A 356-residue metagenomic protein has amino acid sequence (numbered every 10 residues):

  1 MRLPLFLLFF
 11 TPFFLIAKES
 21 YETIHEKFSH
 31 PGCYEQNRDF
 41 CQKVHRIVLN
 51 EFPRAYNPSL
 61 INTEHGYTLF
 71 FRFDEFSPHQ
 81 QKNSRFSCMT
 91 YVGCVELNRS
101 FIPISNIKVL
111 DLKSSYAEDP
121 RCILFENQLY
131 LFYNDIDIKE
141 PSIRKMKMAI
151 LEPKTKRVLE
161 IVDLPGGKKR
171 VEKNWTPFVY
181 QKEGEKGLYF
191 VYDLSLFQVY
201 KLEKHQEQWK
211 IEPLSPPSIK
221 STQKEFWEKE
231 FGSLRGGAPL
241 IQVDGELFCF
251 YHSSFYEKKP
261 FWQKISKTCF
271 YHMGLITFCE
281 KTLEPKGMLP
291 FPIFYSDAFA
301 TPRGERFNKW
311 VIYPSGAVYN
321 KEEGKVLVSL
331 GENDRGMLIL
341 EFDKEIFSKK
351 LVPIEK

Functional and structural regions predicted by a protein language model:
M1-K18: Classical Sec-dependent N-terminal signal peptides that target proteins to the secretory pathway
K18-P53, I61-K113, L124-G232, V243-F307 (+2 more regions): Beta-rich carbohydrate-recognition and catalytic domains
N57-S59, D119-R121, N174-T176, G237-P239 (+1 more regions): Conserved beta-strand position repeated once per blade in WD40 beta-propeller domains
A317-V318, L327: Eukaryote-biased detector of low-complexity, proline/serine/threonine-rich segments and adjacent exposed loops
